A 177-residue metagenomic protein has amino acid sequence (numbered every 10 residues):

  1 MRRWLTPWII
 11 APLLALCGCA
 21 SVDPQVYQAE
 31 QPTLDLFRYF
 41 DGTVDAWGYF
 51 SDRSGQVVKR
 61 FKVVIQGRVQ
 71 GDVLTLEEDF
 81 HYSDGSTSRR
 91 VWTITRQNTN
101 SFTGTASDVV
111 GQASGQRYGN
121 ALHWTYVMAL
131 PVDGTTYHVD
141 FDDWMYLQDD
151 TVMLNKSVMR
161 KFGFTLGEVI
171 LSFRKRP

Functional and structural regions predicted by a protein language model:
M1-I9: Bacterial N-terminal signal peptides that target proteins for export
A15-G18: C-terminal motif of bacterial Sec signal peptides marking the signal peptidase cleavage site
A20-V22: Bacterial signal peptide processing site
Q25, V63, V69, D143 (+1 more regions): Sequence-level preference for short, compositionally simple segments enriched in small aliphatic or small polar residues
Y27-T43: N-terminal helix-cap/turn-to-beta initiation motif at the start of protein domains
F40-G48, N155: A short, Trp-centered hydrophobic/proline-enriched beta-strand micro-motif
W47, S51-V132: Central antiparallel beta-sheet cores of small beta-barrel/beta-sandwich binding domains
D142-P177: Glycine-rich, aromatic-bearing surface loops/beta-hairpins
